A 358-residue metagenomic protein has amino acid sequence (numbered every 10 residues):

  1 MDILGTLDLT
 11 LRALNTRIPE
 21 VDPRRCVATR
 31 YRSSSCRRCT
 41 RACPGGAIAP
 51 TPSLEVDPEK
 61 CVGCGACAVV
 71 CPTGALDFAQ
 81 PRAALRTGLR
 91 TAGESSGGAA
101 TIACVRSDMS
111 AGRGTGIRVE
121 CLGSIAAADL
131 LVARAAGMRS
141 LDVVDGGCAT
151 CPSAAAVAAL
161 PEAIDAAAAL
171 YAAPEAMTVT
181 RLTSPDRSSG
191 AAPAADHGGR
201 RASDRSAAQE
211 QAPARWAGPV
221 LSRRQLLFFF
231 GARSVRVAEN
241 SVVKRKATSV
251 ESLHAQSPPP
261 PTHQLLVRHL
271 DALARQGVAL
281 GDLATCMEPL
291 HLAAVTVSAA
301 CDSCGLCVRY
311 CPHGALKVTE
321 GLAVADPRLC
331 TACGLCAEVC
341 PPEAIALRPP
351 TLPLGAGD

Functional and structural regions predicted by a protein language model:
M1-A42, G46, G98-G112, D186-R187 (+3 more regions): Ferredoxin-type iron-sulfur electron-transfer modules and their immediate structural context
M1-L14, I18, R24, A28 (+8 more regions): Flanking helices and flexible, charged tails adjoining ferredoxin-like Fe-S electron-transfer domains in multi-subunit
R32-D57, A66-A83, V297, L306-V324 (+1 more regions): Iron-sulfur cluster-binding cysteine motifs and their immediate structural context in ferredoxin-like electron-transfer
R38, A66, V132, A166 (+2 more regions): Alpha-helical scaffold segments in soluble metabolic enzymes
G63: Conserved GTPase G-domain signal focused on the G5
P327: Substrate-recognition/cap regions that form aromatic- and gly/pro-loop-enriched pockets for small-molecule ligands
